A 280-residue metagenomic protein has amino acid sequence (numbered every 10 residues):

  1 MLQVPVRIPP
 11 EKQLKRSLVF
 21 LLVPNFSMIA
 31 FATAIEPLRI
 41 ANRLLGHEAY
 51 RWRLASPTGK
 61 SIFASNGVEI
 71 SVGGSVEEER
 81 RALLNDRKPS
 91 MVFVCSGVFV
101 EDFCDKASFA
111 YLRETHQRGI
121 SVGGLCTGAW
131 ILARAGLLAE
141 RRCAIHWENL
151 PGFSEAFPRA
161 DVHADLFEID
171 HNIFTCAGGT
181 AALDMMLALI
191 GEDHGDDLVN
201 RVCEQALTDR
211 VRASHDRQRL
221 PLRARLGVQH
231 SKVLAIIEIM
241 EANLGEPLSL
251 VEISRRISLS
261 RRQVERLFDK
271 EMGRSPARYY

Functional and structural regions predicted by a protein language model:
M1-V122, I131-R134, G191, N200 (+1 more regions): Extended, subdomain-level signal for the structured scaffold at the beginning of enzyme domains
K15-S17, R142, N172: Residues that mark the start of a beta-strand
V122-G123, A144, H163, F174: Structural detector of well-ordered beta-strand residues that form the stable sheet scaffold of enzyme domains
W130-L138, A182-M185: Acidic/polar active-site rim loop that often engages polyanionic ligands
L138-L166, R201-A206: A conserved active-site-flanking secondary-structure segment within enzyme catalytic domains
A164-L207: Conserved anion/nucleotide-ligand pocket segment
